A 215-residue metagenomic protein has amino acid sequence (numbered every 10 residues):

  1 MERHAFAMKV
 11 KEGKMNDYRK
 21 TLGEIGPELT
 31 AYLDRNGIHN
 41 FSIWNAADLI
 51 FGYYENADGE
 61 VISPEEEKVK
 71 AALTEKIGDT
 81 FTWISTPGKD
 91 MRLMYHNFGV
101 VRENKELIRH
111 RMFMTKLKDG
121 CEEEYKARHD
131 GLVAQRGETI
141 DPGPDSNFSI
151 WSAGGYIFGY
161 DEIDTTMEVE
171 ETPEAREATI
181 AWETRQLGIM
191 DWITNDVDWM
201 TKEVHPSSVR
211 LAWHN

Functional and structural regions predicted by a protein language model:
E2-D17, I108-E123: Short glycine-/aliphatic-rich beta-strand segments at the starts of folded cytosolic domains
K14-I38, C121-D145: Short amphipathic alpha-helical segments
G26, L73, L132-V133, F148 (+1 more regions): Tryptophan-centric aromatic hotspots in well-structured domains and transmembrane helices
T30-A57, G137-T166: Short, glycine- and small/hydrophobic-rich beta-strand elements in well-ordered beta-sheets
Y32-H39, N56-D90, G143, I163-S207: An amphipathic, aromatic/His-enriched active-site/gating alpha helix that lines ligand/cofactor pockets
K89-K116: Surface-exposed beta-loop interaction hotspot
W213-N215: Terminal substrate-recognition subdomain of acyl/acetyltransferases
